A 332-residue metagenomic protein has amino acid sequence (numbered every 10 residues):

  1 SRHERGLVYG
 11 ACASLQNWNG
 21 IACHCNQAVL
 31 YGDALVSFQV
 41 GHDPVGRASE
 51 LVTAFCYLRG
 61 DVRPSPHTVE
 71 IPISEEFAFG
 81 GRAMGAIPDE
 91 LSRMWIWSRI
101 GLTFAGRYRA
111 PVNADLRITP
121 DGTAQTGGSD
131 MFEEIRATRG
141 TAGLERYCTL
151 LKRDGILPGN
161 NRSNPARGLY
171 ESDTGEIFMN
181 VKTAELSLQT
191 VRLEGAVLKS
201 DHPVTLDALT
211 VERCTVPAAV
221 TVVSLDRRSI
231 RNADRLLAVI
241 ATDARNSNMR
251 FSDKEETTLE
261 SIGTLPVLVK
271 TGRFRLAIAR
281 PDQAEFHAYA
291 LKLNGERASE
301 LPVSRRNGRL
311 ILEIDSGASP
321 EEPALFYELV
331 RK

Functional and structural regions predicted by a protein language model:
S1-N19, V29-L30, S37-G41, R146-R228: Glycine-enriched catalytic-core subsegment of oxygenase/oxidase enzymes
S1-P111, L116-T126, M131, I135-T138: Catalytic-core region of carbohydrate-active enzymes that cleave or remodel glycosidic bonds
R2-A11, H24-N26, L35, S252-D253 (+2 more regions): Composition- and surface-driven signal marking solvent-exposed, interaction-prone regions in large proteins
A83-S200: Hard-cation-handling environments
V222-N246: Short, hydrophobic/proline-enriched secondary-structure or compact coil segments at domain edges
A238-Q283: Proteolytic processing hotspots in large secreted/extracellular or virion-associated proteins and select intracellular
R273-D315: Proteolytic-maturation and junctional protease-sensitive modules
G308-K332: C-terminal beta-strand-rich structural cap/linker in extracellular carbohydrate-active enzymes
